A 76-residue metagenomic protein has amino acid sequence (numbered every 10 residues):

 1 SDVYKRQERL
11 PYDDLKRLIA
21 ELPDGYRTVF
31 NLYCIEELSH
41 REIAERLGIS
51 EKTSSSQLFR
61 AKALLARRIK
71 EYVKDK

Functional and structural regions predicted by a protein language model:
S1-Y4: Short, small-residue-biased leader/transition segments that mark boundaries at the very start of proteins
D14-P23: Short amphipathic alpha-helical boundary/capping segments
V29-Y33: A short pre-motif secondary-structure segment
L47-E71: DNA-recognition helix of helix-turn-helix
D75-K76: Intrinsically disordered, low-complexity basic tails/linkers immediately adjacent to helix-turn-helix/homeobox/MYB/SANT
